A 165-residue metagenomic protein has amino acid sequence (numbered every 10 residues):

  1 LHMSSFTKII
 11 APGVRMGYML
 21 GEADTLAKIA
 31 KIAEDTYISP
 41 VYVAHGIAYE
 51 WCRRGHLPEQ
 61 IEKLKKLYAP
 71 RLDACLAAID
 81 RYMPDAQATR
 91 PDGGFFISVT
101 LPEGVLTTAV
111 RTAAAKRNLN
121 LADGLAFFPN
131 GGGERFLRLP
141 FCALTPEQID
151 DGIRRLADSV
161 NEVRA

Functional and structural regions predicted by a protein language model:
L1-A165: PLP-dependent class I/II
